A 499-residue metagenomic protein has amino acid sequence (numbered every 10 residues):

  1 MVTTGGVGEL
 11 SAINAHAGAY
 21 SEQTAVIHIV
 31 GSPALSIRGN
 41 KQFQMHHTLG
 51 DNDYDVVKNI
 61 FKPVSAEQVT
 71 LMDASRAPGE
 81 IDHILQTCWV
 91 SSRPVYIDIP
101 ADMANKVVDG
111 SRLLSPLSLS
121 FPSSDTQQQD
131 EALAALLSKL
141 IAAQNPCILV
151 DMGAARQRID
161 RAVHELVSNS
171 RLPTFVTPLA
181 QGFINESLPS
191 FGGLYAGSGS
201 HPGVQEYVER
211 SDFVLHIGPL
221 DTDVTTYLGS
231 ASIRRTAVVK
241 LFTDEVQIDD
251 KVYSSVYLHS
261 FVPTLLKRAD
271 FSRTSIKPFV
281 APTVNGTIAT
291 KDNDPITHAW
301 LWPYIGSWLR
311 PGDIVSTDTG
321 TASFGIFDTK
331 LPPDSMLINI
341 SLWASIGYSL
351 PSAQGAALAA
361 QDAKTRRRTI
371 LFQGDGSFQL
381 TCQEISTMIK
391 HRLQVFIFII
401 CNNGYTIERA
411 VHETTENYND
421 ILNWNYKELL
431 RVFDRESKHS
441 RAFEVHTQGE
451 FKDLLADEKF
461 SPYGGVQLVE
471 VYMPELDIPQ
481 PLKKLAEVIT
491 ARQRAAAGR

Functional and structural regions predicted by a protein language model:
M1-F271, R366, Q394-I397: N-terminal alpha/beta PP-like core and its mobile active-site loop of ThDP/TPP-dependent enzymes
M1-G8, M72-D73, D318-T319, M336-L350 (+3 more regions): Active-site nucleophile and cofactor-binding loops and adjacent substrate-binding regions of central metabolic enzymes
P33, W343, R392-T415: A short, conserved beta-to-alpha structural element at the edge of catalytic cores that scaffolds binding
H46-S91, Y207-S211, F271-K277, A281-T290 (+1 more regions): Conserved thiamine diphosphate
H83, F121, D125-A135, A142 (+3 more regions): Glycine-rich ThDP/TPP pyrophosphate-binding loop and its adjacent helix/strand module within ThDP-dependent enzymes
M103-Q127, T225, D457-R499: Glycine/aspartate-rich loop-and-adjacent alpha/beta segment that forms the canonical ThDP
F279-K364, T490: Active-site diphosphate/adenylate-binding microenvironment
Y348, S352-F396: Catalytic phosphate/nucleotide-handling subdomain of diverse soluble enzymes
